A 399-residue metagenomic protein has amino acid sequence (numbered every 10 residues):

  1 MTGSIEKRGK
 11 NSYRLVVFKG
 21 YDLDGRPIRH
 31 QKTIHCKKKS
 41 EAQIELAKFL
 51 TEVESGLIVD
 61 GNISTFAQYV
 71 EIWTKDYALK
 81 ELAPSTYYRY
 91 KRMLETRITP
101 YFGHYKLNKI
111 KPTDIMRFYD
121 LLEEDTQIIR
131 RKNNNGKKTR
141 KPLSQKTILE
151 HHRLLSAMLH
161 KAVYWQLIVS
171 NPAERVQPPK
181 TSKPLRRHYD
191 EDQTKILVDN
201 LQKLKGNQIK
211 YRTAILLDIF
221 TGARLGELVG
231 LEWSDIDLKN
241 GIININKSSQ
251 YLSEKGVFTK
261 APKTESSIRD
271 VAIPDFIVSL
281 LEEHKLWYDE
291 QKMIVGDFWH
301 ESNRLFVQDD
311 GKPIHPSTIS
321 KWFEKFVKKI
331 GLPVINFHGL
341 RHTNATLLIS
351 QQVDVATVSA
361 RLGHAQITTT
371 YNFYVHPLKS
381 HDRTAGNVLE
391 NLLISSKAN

Functional and structural regions predicted by a protein language model:
G9-R14, K19-M116, L286-E301: N-terminal DNA-binding module of tyrosine recombinases/phage integrases
K32-I34, K38-K39, P184, N244 (+3 more regions): C-terminal catalytic core of Y-nucleophile DNA break-rejoin enzymes
N62-V163, R175-Q177, S302-N303, S320 (+1 more regions): Short, Lys/Arg-enriched alpha-helical recognition elements, typified by the DNA-recognition helix
I128-N133, K138-Q145, L149-H151, Y164 (+7 more regions): Basic, Lys/Arg- and aromatic-enriched nucleic-acid-binding interface segment
I128-R131, K141, D199-Y211, T221 (+4 more regions): Short, basic (Lys/Arg/His-rich) helix/loop patches that form interaction surfaces in the mid-to-C-terminal regions
H188, S249-Y251, V278, L362-V388: Catalytic-site neighborhood detector that most strongly recognizes the C-terminal catalytic loop/helix of tyrosine
D199, N240, Y251-S253, V257-I268 (+5 more regions): C-terminal secondary-structure termini that scaffold catalytic or DNA-interacting sites
D235-I242, V353-F373: Short, polar N-cap/turn motifs at the start of nucleic acid-interacting alpha helices
